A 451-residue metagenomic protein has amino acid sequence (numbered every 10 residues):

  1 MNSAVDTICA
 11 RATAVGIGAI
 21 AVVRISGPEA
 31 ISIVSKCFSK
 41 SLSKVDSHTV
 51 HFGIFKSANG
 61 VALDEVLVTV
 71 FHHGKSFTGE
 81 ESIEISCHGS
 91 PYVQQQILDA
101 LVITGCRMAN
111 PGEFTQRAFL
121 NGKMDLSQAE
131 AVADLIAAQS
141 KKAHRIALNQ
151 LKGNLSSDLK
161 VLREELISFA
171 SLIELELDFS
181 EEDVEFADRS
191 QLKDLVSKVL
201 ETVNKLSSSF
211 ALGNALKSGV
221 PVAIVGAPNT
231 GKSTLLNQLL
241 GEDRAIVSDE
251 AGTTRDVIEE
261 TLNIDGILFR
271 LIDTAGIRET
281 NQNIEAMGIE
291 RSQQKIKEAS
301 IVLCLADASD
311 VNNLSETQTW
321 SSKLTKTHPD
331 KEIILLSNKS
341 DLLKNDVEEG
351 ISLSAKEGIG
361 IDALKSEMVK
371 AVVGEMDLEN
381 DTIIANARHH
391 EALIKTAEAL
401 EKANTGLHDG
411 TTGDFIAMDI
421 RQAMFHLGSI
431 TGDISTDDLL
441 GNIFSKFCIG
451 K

Functional and structural regions predicted by a protein language model:
M1-R145, N149, G153, T327 (+1 more regions): A glycine-rich (often HGG/GG-containing) alpha/beta subdomain
N2-R11, V15, K141-N263, T280-Q282 (+2 more regions): C-terminal-of-GTPase-core extension/linker across diverse P-loop GTPases
F52-H72, G252-T280, I301: Switch I (G2) and immediately adjacent beta-strands of P-loop GTPase domains
E65, E80-E84, E113, Q128-E130 (+6 more regions): Acidic-residue sensor for enzyme active/binding pockets
G122, N229, D273: Conserved G/P- and acidic residue-centered "switch" motifs that form tight phosphate/ATP-binding loops in soluble
L271, L305, L336: Generic enzyme active-site microenvironment
E285-S309: Inter-motif core of Ras-like GTPase G domains
